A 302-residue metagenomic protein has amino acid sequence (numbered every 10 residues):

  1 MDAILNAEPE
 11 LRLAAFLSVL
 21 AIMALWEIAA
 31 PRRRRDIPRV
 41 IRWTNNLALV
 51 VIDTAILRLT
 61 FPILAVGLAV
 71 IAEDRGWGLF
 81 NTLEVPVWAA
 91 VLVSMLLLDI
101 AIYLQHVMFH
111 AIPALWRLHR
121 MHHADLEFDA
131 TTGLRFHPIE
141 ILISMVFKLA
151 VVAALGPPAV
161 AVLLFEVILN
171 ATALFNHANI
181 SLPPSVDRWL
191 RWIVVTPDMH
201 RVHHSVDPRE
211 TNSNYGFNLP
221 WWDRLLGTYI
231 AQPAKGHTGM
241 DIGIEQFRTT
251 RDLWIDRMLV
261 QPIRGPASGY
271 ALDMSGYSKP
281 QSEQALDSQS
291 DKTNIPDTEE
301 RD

Functional and structural regions predicted by a protein language model:
M1-E10: Short, strongly hydrophobic alpha-helical membrane anchors
L11-A21: Structural signature of hydrophobic alpha-helical transmembrane segments
L25-T44: Membrane-interface helix-loop junction between the first two transmembrane segments
I41-T54: Alpha-helical transmembrane segments and their helix-start/interface "positive-inside/aromatic belt" motifs in integral
V51-L64, L79, V85-G239: Membrane-embedded catalytic scaffold of the fatty acid hydroxylase/desaturase
I63-E73: Membrane-helix interface motif
K235-D302: Cytosolic-facing loops and C-terminal tails of multi-pass membrane proteins
